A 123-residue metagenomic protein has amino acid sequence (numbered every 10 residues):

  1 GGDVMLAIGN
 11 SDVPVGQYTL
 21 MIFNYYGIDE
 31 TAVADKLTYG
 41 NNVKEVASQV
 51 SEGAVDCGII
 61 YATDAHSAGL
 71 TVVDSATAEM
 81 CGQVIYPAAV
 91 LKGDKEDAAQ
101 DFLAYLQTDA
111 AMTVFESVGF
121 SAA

Functional and structural regions predicted by a protein language model:
G1-A123: Exported/periplasmic ABC-transporter solute-binding proteins
